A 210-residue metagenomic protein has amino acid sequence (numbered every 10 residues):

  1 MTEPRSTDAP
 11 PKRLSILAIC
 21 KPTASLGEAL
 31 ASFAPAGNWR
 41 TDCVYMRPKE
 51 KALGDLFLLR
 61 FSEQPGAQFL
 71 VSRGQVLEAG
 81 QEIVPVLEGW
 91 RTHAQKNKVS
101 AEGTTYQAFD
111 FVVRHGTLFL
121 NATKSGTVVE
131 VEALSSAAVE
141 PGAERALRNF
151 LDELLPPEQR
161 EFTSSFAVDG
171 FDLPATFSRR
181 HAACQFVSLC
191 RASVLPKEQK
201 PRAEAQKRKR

Functional and structural regions predicted by a protein language model:
M1-D8, R202-R210: Intrinsic disorder/low-complexity signal
T2-C20, E28-P85, F111-L134: Polyanion/phosphate-binding surface patch
P22-S25, A79, A143, L147: Alpha-helical interaction elements in eukaryotic regulators
A29, G89, F150-L154, L189 (+1 more regions): Residues that form generic nucleotide/phosphate-binding pockets
A31-Y45, L59, W90-S100, P157-S165: Short secondary-structure junctions
G89-T123: Phosphate/anion-contacting hairpin/loop surfaces
S136-D172: Mixed-charge, glycine-accented linear interaction segment located at domain edges/termini
Q159-A205: Short, highly charged C-terminal tails/helix-capping segments
